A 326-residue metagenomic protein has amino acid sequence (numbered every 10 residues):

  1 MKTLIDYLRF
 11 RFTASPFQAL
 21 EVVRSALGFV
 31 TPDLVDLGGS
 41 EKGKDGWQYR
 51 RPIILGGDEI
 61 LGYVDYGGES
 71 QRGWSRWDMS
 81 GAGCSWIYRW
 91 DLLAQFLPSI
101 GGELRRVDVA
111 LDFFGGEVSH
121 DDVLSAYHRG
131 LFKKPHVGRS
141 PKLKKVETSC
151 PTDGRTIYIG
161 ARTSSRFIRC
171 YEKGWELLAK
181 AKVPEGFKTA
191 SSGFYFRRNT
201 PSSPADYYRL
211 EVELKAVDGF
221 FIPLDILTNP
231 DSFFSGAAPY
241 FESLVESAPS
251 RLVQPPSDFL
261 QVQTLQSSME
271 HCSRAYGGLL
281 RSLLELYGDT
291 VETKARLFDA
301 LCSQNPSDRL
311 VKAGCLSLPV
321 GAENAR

Functional and structural regions predicted by a protein language model:
M1-Q263, S268-R326: Structured, helix-rich domain cores that form ligand/interaction pockets
